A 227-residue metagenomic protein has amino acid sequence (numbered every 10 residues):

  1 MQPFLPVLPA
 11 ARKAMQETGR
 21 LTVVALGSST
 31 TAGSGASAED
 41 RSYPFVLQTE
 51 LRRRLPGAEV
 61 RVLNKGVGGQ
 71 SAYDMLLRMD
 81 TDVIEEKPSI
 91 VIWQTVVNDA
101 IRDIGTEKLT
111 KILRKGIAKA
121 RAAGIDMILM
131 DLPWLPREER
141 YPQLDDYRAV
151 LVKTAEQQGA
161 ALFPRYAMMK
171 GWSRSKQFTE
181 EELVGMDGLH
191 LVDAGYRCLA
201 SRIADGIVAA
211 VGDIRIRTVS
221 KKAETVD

Functional and structural regions predicted by a protein language model:
M1-L26, T31-S37, R52-A58, E86-S89 (+6 more regions): N-terminal secretory targeting modules
V24-L26, A32, F45, R54-A58 (+1 more regions): Oxyanion-hole/transition-state-stabilizing segment in secreted/luminal serine hydrolases and related acyltransferases
S34-E39, D103-E107, E138-Q143: Short, solvent-exposed loop/turn segments at secondary-structure boundaries
D40-R52: Short catalytic helix/loop segments, enriched in acidic residues and glycine and frequently bearing histidine
T106-R114, Q143-R148: Charged helix-capping and loop-helix junction motifs
I117-R121: Surface-exposed amphipathic alpha-helices with a cationic face
A122-M127, A160: A short helix->loop->beta-strand "cap" motif at the edges of active sites that frequently abuts
L135-A167: Substrate-gating cap/lid alpha-helix
